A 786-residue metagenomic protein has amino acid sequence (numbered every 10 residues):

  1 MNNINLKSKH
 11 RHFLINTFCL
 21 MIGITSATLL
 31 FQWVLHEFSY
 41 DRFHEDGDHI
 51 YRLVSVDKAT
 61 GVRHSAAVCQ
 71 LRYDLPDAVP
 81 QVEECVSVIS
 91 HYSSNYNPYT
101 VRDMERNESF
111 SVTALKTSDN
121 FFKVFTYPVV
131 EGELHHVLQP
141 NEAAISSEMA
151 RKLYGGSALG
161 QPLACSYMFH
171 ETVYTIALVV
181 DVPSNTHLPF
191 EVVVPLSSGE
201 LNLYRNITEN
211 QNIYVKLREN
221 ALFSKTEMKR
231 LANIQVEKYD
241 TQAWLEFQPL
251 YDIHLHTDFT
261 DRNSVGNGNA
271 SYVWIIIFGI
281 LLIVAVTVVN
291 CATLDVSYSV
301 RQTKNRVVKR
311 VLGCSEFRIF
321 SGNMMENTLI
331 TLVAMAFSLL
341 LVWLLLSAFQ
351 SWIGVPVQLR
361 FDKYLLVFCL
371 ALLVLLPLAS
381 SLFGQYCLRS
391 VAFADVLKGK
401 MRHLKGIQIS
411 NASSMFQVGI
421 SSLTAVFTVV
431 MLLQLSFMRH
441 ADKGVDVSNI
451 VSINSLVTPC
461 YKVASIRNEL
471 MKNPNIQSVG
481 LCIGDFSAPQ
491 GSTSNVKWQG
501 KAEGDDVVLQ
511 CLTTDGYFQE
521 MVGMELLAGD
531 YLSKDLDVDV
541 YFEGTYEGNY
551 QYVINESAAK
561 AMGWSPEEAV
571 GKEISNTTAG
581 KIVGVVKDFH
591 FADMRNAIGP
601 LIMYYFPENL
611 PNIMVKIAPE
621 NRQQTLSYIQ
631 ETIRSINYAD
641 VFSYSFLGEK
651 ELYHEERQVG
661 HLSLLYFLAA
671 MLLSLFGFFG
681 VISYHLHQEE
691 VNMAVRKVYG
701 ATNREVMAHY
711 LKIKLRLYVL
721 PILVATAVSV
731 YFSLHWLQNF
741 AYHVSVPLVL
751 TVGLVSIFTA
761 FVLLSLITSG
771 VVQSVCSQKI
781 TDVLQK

Functional and structural regions predicted by a protein language model:
N3-K7, R11, I15, C19 (+4 more regions): Intracellular coupling helices
N3-L14, L231-I280, R301-Q302, L345-F368 (+4 more regions): Membrane-helix entry/capping segments
K9-L35, N267-K304, L332, I409-Q434 (+5 more regions): Hydrophobic alpha-helical transmembrane segments of multi-pass inner-membrane transport and secretion
H12-N16, I22-Y51, F349-I353, I420-N449 (+1 more regions): Alpha-helical transmembrane segments
L29, N327-S390, L433, K714-C776: Small-residue-rich transmembrane alpha-helices
L30-P98, E108, N202, T208-E219 (+6 more regions): Membrane-proximal extracellular/periplasmic loop immediately following the first transmembrane helix
S118-E131, A143-G268, K472-L652: Mid-to-C-terminal secondary-structure elements that act as membrane-proximal/extracytoplasmic interface segments
G266-V333, F337-L346, Q350-S351, V367: Hydrophobic alpha-helical bundles that form the membrane domains of multi-pass transporters
